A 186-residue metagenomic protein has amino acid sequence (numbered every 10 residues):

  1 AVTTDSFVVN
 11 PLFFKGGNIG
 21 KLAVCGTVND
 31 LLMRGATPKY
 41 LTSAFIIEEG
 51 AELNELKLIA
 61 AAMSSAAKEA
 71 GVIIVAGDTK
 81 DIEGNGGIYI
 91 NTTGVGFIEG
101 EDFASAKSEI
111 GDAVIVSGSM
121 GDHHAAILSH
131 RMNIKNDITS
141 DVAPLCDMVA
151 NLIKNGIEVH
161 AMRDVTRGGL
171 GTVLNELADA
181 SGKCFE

Functional and structural regions predicted by a protein language model:
A1-E186: Helix-biased detector of long, well-ordered alpha-helical tracts
